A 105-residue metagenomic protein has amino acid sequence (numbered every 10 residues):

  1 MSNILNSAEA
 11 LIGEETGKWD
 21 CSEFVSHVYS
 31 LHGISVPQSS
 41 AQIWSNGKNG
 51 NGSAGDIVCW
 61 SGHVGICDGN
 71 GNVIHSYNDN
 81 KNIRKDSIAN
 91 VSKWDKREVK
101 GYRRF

Functional and structural regions predicted by a protein language model:
M1-E15, S92-F105: Intrinsically disordered, low-complexity, Pro/Ser/Thr/Asn/Gly/Ala-rich spacer/linker segments adjacent to signal
S2, I34-K100: ...with weaker cross-activation on analogous glycine-rich loops/strands in unrelated enzymes
L5, E9, S22-S26, G52: Extracytoplasmic/secreted envelope proteins and their assembly/folding machinery, especially bacterial periplasmic
E9-G13, Y29-I34, H63: Sec-exported extracytoplasmic/periplasmic mature domains
E15-T16, N46: Short N-terminal micro-motifs specific to bacterial/archaeal maturation and metal-cluster initiation sites
T16-H32: Active-site nucleophilic cysteine motif
C21, S26, I74, V99-Y102: Generic intrinsically disordered, low-complexity segments enriched for polar/acidic and small residues
